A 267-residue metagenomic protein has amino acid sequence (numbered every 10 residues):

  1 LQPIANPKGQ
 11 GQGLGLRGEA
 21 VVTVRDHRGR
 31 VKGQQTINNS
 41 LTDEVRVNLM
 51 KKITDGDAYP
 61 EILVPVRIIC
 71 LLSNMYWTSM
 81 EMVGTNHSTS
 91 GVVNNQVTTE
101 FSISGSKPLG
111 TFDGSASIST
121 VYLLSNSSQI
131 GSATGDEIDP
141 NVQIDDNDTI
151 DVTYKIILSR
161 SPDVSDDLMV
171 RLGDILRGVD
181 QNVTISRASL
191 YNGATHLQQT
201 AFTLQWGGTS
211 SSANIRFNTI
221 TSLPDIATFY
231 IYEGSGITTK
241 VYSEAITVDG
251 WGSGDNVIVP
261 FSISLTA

Functional and structural regions predicted by a protein language model:
L1-S119, S125-A267: Small cysteine-rich, disulfide-bonded extracellular modules of the LU/uPAR three-finger superfamily and closely related
